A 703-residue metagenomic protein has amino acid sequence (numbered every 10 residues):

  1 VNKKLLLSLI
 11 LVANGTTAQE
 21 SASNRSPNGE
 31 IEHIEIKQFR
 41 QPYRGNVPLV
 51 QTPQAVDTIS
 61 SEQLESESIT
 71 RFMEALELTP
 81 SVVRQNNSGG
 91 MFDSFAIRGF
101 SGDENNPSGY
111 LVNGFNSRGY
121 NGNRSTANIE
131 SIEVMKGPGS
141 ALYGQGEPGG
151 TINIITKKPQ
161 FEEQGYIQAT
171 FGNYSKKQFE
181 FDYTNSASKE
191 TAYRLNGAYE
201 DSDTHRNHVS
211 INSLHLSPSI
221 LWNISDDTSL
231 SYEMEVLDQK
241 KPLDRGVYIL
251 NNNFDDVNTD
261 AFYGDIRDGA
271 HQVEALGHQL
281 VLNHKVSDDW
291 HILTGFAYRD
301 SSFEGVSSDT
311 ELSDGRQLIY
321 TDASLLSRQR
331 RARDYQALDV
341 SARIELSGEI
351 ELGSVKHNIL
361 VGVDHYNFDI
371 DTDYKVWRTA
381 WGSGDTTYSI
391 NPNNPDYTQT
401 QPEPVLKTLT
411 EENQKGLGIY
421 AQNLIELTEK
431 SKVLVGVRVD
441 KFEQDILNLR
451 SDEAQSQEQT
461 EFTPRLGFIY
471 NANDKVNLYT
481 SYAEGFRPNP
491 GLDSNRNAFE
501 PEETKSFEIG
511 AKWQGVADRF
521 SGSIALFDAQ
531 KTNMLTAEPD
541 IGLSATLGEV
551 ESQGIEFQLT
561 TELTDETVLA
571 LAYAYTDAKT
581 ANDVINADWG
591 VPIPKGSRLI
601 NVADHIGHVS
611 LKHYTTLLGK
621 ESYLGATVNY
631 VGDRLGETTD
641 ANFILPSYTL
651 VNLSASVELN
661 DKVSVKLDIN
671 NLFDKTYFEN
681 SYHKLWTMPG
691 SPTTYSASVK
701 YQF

Functional and structural regions predicted by a protein language model:
P27-E162, G485, I509: Acidic, small-polar-rich N-terminal luminal/periplasmic segments of exported/outer-membrane proteins
N106, A127-E130, A141-P218, I224-T228 (+2 more regions): Outer-membrane beta-barrel translocator/receptor signature
E200, T204, L216-K285, D300-A337 (+4 more regions): Acidic/polar loop-and-plug regions of large Gram-negative outer-membrane beta-barrel proteins
N223-S225, A337, K356-F368, T410-K531 (+3 more regions): Structural signature of Gram-negative outer-membrane beta-barrels, strongest in the C-terminal barrel of TonB-dependent
H278-D300, R328-L447: Face-selective signature of the C-terminal outer-membrane beta-barrel domain
N283-A297, S301-S307, N477-Y479, P501-V584 (+1 more regions): Membrane-embedded beta-barrel scaffold of Gram-negative outer-membrane proteins
T428-K430, D528, T546-T638, F673-D674 (+1 more regions): Gram-negative outer-membrane beta-barrel transporters
L569, L617, N629-E637, S656-F703: C-terminal beta-signal and adjacent terminal beta-strands/loops of Gram-negative outer-membrane beta-barrel proteins
